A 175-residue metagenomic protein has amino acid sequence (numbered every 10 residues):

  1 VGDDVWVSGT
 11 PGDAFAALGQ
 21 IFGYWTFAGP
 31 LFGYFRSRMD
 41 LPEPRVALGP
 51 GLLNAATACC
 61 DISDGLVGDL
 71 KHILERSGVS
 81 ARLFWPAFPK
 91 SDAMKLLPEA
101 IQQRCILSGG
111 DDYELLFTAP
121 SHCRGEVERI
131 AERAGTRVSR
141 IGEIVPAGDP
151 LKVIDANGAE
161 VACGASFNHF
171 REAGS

Functional and structural regions predicted by a protein language model:
V1-P50: Short, acidic (Asp/Glu-rich) active-site segment that either coordinates a divalent metal cofactor
N54-A55, C59-S175: Glycine-/charge-enriched secondary-structure boundary and capping motifs
